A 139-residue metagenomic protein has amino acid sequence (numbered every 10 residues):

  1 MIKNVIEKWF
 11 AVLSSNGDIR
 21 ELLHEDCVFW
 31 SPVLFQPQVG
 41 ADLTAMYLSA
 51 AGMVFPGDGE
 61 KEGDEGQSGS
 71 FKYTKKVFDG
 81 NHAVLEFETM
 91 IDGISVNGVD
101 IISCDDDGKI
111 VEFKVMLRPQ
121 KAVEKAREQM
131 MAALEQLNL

Functional and structural regions predicted by a protein language model:
M1-L139: C-terminal and inter-domain tail/linker signature
